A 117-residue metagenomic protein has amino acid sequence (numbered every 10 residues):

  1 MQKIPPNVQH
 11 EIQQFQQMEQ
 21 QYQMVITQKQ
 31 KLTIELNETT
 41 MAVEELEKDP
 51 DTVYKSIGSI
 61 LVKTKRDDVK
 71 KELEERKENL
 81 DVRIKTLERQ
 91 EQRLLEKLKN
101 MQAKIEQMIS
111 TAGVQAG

Functional and structural regions predicted by a protein language model:
M1-K3, M108-G117: Short acidic DE-rich linear segments
M1-Q23: Short, charge-rich amphipathic alpha-helices with coiled-coil/heptad character
M18-Q21, Q28, D49, R76 (+2 more regions): Heptad-repeat coiled-coil/leucine-zipper interface motif in alpha-helices, recognizing the periodic a/d hydrophobic core
E19-Y22, I26, V43, I84: A structural signal for well-ordered alpha-helices, especially hydrophobic packing surfaces of coiled-coils
E45-V69: Short coil/loop "hinge" linkers that interrupt or connect long alpha-helical coiled-coils or helical hairpins
L61-L87: Mid-chain, well-packed structural core segment of small domains
N79-T111: C-terminal structural segments of small proteins and small subunits
